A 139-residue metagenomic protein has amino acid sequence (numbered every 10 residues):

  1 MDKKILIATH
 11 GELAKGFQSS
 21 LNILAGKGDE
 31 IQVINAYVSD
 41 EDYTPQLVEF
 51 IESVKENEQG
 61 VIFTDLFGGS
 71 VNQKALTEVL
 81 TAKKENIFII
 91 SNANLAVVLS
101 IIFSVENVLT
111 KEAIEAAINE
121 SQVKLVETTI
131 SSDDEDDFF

Functional and structural regions predicted by a protein language model:
D2-T64, G68-F139: N-terminal loops that bind phosphate or other acidic moieties and the adjacent beta-alpha structural core
